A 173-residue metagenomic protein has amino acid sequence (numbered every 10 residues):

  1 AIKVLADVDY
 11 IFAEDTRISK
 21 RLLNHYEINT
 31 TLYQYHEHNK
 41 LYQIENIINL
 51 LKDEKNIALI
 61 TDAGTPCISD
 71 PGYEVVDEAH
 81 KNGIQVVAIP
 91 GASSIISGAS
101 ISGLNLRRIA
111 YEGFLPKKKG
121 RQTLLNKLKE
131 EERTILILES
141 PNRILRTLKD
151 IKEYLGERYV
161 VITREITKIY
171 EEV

Functional and structural regions predicted by a protein language model:
A1-E37: Glycine-rich, flexible N-terminal cofactor/catalytic loop recognition
L5-I11, G83-V87, T134-I135: Short active-site oxyanion
A13, V86-G91, I137, I162: General beta-strand structural signal in soluble alpha/beta enzymes
Y33-Y42, F114-P116: Conserved helicase motor
I44-S93: Glycine/small-residue-rich loop that forms an oxyanion/phosphate-binding "nest" at active or ligand-binding sites
D53-T61, I109, R133-I137: Generic beta-sheet signal
N56, T134, L138-V173: A contiguous loop/helix-start segment that scaffolds small-molecule binding in enzyme catalytic cores
E74-E131: Class I SAM-dependent methyltransferase SAM-binding "motif I" and its flanking Rossmann-like core
